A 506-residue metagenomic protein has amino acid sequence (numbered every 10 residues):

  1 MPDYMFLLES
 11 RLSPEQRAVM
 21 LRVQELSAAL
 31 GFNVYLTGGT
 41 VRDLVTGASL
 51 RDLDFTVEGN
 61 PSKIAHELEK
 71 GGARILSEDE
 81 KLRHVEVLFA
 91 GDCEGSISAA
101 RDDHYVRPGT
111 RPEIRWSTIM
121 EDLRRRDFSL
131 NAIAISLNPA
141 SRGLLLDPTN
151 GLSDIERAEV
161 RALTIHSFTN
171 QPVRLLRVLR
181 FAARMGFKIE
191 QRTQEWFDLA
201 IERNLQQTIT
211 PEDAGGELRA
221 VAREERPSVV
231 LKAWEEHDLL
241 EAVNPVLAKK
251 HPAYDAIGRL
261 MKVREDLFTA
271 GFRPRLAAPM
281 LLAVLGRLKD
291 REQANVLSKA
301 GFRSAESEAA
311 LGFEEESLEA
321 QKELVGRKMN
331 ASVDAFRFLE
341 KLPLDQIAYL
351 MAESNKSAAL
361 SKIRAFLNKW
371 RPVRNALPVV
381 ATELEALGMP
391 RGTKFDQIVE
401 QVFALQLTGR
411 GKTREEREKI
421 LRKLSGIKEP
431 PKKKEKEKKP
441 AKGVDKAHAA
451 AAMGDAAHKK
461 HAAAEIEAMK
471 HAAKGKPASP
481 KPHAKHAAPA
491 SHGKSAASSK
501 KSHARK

Functional and structural regions predicted by a protein language model:
M1-K506: Catalytic cores of the polymerase beta-like nucleotidyltransferase superfamily and closely associated nucleotide
